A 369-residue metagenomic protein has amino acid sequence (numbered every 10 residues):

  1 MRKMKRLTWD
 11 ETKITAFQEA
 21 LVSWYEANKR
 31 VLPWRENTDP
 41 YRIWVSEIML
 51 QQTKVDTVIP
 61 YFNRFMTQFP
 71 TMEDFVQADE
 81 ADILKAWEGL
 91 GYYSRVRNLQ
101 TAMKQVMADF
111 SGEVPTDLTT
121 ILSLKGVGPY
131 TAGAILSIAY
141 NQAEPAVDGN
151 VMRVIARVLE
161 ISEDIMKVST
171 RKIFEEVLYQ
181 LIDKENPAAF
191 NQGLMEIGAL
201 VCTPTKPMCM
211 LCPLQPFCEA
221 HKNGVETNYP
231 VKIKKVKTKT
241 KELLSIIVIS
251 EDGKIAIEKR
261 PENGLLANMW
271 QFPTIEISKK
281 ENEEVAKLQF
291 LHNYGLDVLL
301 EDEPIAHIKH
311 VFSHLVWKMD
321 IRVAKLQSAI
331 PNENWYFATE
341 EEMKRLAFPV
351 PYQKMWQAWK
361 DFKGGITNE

Functional and structural regions predicted by a protein language model:
M1-R30, E36, A199-E369: Intrinsically disordered, low-complexity, charged terminal extensions of DNA damage-control enzymes
R2-T12, E19-A20, W24-M210, L214-F217 (+3 more regions): Catalytic cores of DNA base-excision repair glycosylases
